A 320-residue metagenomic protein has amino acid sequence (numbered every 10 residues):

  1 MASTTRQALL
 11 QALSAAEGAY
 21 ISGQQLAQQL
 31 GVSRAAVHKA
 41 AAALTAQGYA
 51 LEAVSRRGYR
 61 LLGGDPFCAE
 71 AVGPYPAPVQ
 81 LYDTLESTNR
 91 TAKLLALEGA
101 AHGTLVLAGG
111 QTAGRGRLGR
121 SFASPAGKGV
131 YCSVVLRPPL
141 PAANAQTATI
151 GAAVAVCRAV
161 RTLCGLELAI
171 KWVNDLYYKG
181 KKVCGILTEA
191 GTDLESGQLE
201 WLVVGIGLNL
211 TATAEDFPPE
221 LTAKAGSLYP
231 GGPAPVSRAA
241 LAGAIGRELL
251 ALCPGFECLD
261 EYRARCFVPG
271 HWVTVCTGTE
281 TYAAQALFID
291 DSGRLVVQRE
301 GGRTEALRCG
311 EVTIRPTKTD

Functional and structural regions predicted by a protein language model:
A2-R161, K182-C184: N-terminal lobe of the biotin/lipoate ligase/transferase fold
A2-S33, L140-L168, Y178-D320: Long, positively charged amphipathic alpha-helical accessory segments at protein N-termini or as interdomain linkers
